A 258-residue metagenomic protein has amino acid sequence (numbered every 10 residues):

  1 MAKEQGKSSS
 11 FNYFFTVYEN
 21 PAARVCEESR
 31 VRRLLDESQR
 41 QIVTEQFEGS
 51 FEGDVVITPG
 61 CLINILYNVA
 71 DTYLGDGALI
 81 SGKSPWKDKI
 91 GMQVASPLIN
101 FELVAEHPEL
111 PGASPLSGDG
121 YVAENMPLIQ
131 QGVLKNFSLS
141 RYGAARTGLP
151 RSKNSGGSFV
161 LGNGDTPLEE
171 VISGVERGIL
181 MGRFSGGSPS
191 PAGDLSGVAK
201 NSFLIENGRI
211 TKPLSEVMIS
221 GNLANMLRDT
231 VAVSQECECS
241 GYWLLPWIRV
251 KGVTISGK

Functional and structural regions predicted by a protein language model:
M1-V69, Y73: Internal alpha/beta scaffold segment
V31, T72, K89-K258: Dual-mode signal for accessory low-complexity, basic/Gly-rich regions
D71-K83: Mature, solvent-exposed C-terminal subdomains and processed small-chain segments of exported/organellar
